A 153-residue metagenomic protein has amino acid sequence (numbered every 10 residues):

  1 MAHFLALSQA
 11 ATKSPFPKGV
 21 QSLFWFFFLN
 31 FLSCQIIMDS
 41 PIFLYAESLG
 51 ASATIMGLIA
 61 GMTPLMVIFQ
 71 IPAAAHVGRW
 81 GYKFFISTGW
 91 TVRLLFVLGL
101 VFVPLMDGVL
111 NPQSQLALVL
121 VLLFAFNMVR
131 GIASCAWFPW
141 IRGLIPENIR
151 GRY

Functional and structural regions predicted by a protein language model:
A2-Q70, A74-V77, I86-S87, R93-V101: Helix-loop boundary and gating motifs at the non-cytosolic
F28, F96, N111-A133: Hydrophobic core of transmembrane alpha-helices in multi-pass small-molecule transporters, especially MFS/SLC-type
I42-F43, F138, G151: Interfacial helix-capping/hinge residues at the ends of transmembrane alpha-helices
S48-L49, R79-W80, W140-L144: Helix-to-coil boundary motifs at intracellular loop junctions of multi-pass secondary transporters
A53-T54, I145-Y153: Loop-to-transmembrane helix entry/capping segments in MFS-fold secondary transporters and related SLC/MFSD carriers
A75-W80, R152: Membrane-interface helix caps of multi-pass small-molecule transporters
G99-V103, D107, F126: MFS-fold secondary transporters
R130-I145: Intracellular juxtamembrane helix-capping segments at the cytosolic ends of symmetry-related transmembrane helices
